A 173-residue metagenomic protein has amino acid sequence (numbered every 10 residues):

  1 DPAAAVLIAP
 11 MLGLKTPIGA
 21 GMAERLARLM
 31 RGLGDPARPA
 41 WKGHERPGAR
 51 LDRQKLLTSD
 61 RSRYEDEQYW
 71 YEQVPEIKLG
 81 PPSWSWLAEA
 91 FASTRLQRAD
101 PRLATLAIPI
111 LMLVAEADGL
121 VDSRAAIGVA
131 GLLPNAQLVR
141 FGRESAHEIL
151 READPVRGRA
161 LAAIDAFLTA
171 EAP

Functional and structural regions predicted by a protein language model:
D1-K78: Alpha/beta-hydrolase-fold enzymes
V6, L111-L113, V139: Hydrophobic/aromatic beta-strand patches that form the interior of the parallel beta-sheet core in alpha/beta enzyme
P82-R102: Active-site nucleophile elbow and catalytic-triad environment of alpha/beta-hydrolase enzymes
L103-A107, G131-P134: Short, conserved loop/helix-junction motifs that constitute active-site signature segments in enzyme catalytic cores
L106, M112-V114, D118: Short beta-strand/loop motif that positions the catalytic acidic residue of the alpha/beta-hydrolase fold
G119-A125: Conserved alpha/beta-hydrolase "acid-adjacent" motif
A136-P173: Catalytic active-site module of serine/aspartate enzymes centered on a nucleophile-bearing elbow/loop
